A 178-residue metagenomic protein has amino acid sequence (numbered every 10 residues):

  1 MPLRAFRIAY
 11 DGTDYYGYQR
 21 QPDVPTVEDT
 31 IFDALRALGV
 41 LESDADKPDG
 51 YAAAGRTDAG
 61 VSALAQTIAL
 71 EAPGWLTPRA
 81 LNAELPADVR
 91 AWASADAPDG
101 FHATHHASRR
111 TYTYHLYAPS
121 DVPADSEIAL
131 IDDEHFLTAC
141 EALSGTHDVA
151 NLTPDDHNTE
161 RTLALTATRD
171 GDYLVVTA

Functional and structural regions predicted by a protein language model:
M1-A178: Structured-RNA-binding interfaces characteristic of tRNA pseudouridine synthases
